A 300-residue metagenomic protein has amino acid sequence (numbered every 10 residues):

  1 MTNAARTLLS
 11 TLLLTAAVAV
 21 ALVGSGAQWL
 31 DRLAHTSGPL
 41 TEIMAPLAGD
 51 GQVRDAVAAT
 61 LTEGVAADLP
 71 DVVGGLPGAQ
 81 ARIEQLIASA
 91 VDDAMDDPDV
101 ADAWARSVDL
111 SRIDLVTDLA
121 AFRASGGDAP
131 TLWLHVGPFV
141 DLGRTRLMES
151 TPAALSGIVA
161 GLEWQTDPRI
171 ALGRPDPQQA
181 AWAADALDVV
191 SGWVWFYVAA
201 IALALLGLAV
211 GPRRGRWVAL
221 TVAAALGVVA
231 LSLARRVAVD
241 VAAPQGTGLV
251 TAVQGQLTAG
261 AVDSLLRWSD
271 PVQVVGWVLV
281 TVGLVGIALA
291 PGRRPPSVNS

Functional and structural regions predicted by a protein language model:
M1-E42, P46-D55, D188-S300: Hydrophobic membrane-targeting and insertion signals
L13-Y197: Cytosolic/nucleoplasmic, non-transmembrane interface domains of endomembrane and organelle-membrane proteins
